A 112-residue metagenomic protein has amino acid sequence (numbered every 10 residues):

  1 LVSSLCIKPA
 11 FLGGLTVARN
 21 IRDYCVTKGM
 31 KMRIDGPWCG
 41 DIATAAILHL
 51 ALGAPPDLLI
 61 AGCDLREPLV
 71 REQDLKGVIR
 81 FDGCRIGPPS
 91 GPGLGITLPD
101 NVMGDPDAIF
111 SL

Functional and structural regions predicted by a protein language model:
L1-P89, G93: Shared catalytic-loop signature of beta/alpha-barrel
G87-L112: Structural signal for terminal/edge beta-strands and the immediately following C-terminal loop/tail that closes
